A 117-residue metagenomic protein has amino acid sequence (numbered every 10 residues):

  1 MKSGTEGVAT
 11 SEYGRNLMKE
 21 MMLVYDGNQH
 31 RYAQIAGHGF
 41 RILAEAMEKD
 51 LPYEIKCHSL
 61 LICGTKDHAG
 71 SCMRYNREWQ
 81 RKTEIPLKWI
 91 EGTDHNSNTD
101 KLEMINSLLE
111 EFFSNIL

Functional and structural regions predicted by a protein language model:
M1-E54: Conserved alpha/beta-hydrolase catalytic His-Asp/Glu region
T5-T10, G64-D67, S97: A general boundary/transition motif marking the beginning of the first structured unit of a protein
E20, I35-I42, R74-E78, M104-E111: Alpha-helical elements of Rossmann-like donor-binding domains used by nucleotide-donor carbohydrate transfer enzymes
N28-A36, C72-M73, I90, L102: A structural signal for well-ordered alpha-helical scaffolds and beta->alpha junctions
A44, A69, S97-T99: Basic, gly/Ser/Thr/Pro-rich low-complexity segments located predominantly at protein N termini
K56-G92: Conserved loop-alpha-helix segment in the C-terminal half of the alpha/beta-hydrolase fold that carries the catalytic
T83-L117: Catalytic active-site module of serine/aspartate enzymes centered on a nucleophile-bearing elbow/loop
